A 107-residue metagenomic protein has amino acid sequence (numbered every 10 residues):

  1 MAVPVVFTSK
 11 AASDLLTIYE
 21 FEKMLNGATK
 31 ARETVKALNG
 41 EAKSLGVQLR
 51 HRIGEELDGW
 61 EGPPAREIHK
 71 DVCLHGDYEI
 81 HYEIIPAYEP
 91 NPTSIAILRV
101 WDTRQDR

Functional and structural regions predicted by a protein language model:
M1-H69: Basic, Lys/Arg-enriched alpha-helical interface segments
K70-R107: Enriched for short, Lys/Arg-rich terminal
